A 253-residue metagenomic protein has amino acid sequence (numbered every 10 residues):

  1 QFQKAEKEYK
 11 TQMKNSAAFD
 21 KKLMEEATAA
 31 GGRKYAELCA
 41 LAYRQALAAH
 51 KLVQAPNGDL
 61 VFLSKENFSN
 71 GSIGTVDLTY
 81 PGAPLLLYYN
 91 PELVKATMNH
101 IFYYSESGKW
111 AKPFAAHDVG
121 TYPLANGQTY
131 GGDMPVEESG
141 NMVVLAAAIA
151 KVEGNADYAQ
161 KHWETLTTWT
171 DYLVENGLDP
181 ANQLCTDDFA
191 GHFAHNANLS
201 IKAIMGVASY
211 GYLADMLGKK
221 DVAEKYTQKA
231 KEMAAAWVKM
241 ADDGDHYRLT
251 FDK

Functional and structural regions predicted by a protein language model:
Q1-G74: Acidic/polar, glycine-enriched structural segments that form the non-catalytic walls/loops of the carbohydrate-binding
F2-M13, G71-P180, N196-A214: Aromatic-rich carbohydrate-recognition surfaces in CAZymes
D20-A30, I149-Q160, L184-C185, Y210-T227: Inter-helical turn/loop segments and adjacent helix faces that build the functional surface of alpha-helical bundle
A36-C39, V53-G58, L63, Y80 (+2 more regions): Catalytic cores of carbohydrate-active enzymes
